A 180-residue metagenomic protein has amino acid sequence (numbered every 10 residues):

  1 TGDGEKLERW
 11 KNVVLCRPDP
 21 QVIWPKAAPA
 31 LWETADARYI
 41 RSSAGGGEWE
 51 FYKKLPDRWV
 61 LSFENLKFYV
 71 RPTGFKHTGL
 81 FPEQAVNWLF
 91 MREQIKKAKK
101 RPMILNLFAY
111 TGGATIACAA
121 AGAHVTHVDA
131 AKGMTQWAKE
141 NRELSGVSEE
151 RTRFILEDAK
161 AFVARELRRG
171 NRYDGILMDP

Functional and structural regions predicted by a protein language model:
D3-E8, L15-P82, L89: Non-catalytic substrate-recognition/targeting regions of SAM-dependent transferases
N12, P102, D174: Conserved acidic residues
P82-K100: Conserved alpha-helix/loop element of class I SAM-dependent methyltransferases that forms part of the SAM/SAH-binding
K100-Y110: Conserved class I S-adenosyl-L-methionine
I104, I176-D179: Receiver (REC) domain switch-region micro-motif
T111-V125: Conserved SAM-binding loop of SAM-dependent methyltransferases across substrates and taxa, primarily the Class I
V128: The conserved SAM/SAH-binding core of class I Rossmann-like methyltransferase domains, concentrating on the hydrophobic
A131-G175: S-adenosyl-L-methionine
